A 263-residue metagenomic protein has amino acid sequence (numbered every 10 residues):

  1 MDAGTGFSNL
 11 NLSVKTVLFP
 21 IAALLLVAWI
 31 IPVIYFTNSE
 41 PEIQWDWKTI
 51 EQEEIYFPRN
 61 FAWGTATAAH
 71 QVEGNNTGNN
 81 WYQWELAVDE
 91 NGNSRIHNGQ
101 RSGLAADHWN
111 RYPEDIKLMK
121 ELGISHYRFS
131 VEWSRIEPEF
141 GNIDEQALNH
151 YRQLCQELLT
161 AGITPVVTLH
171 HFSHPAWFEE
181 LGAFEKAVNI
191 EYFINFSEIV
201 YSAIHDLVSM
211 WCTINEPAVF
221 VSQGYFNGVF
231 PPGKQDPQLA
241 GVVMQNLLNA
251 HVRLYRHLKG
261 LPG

Functional and structural regions predicted by a protein language model:
A3-L10, Q44-I50: Membrane-interfacial, low-structure loops and terminal tails that flank and connect transmembrane helices in multi-pass
T5-L25: N-terminal Sec-pathway targeting helices
K15-P20, W29-I96, E139-F140, L148-G263: Active-site region of glycoside hydrolase catalytic domains
P58-F61, H108, Y112-D115: Short N-terminal amphipathic alpha-helix/helix-capping patch enriched in small hydrophobics with frequent Ser/Thr
H97-N110: Active-site mouth loops of central-metabolism enzymes
D107, E114, Q146, N246: Residue-level signal for the nucleotide or nucleotide-sugar donor/cofactor binding architecture
R111-E132: Catalytic domains of carbohydrate-active enzymes, especially glycoside hydrolases
V131-I143: Glycine-rich, proline-tolerant flexible connector loops at the mouths of alpha/beta enzymes
